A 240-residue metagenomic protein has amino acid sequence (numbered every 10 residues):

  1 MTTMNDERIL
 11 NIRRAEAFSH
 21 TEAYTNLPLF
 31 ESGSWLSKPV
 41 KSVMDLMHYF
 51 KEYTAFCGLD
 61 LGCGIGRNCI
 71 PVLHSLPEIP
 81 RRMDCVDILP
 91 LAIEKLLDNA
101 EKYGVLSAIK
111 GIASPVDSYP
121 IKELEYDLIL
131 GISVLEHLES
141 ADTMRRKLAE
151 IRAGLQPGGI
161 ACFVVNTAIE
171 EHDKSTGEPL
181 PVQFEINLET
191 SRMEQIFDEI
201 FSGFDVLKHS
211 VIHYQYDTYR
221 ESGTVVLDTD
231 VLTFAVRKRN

Functional and structural regions predicted by a protein language model:
T2-D60, G64-P120, I160-N240: Class I (Rossmann-like) S-adenosyl-L-methionine-dependent methyltransferase catalytic domain, capturing the SAM-binding
P77-E78, E139, Q156: Short conserved AdoMet
P120, L148-A153: Short amphipathic alpha-helices and their capping/turn segments at secondary-structure boundaries
L130: A conserved beta-strand element that flanks and buttresses the S-adenosyl-L-methionine
S133-H137: Short catalytic micro-motifs in class I SAM-dependent methyltransferases
L138-E150: A short, conserved alpha-helix within the catalytic core of class I
